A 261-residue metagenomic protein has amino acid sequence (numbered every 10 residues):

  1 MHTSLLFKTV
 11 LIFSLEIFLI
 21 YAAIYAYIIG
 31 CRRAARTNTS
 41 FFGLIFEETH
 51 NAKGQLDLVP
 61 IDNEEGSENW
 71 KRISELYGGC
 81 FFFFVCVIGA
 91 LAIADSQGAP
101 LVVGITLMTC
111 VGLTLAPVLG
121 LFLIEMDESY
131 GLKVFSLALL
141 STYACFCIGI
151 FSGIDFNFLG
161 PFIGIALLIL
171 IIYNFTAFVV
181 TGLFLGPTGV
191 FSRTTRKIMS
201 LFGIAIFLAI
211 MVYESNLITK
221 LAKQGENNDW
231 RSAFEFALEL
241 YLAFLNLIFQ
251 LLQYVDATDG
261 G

Functional and structural regions predicted by a protein language model:
M1-G261: A hydrophobic alpha-helical transmembrane-helix feature that marks the membrane cores and membrane-interface segments
